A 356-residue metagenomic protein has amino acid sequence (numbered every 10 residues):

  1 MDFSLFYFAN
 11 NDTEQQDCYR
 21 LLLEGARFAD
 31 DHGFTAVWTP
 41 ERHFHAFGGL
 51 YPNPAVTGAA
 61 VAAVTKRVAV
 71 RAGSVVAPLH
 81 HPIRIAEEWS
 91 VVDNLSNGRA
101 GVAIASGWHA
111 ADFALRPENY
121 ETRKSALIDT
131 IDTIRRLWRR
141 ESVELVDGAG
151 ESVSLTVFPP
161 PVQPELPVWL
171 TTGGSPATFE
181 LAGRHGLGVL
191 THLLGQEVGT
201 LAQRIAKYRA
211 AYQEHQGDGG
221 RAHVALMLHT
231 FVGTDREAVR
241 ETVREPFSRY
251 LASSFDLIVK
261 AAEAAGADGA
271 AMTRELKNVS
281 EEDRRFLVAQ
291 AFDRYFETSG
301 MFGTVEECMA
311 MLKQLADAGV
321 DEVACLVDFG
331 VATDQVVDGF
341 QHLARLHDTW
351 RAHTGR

Functional and structural regions predicted by a protein language model:
M1-D17, P78-A149, G188-L190, L194-A202 (+2 more regions): Flexible, glycine-rich active-site loops centered on histidine and acidic residues that chelate a metal or position
M1-V64, A69, P164-L166, Q341-H342 (+1 more regions): N-terminal beta1-alpha1-beta2 module of alpha/beta enzyme domains
F3-Y7, V37-T39, V70-A72, A100-I104 (+4 more regions): Hydrophobic faces of well-ordered beta-strands that scaffold small-molecule active sites in alpha/beta enzyme cores
Y7-Y19, V75-I83, Q163-G174, T230-G233 (+1 more regions): Active-site mouth loops of central-metabolism enzymes
Q16-F28, E88, T172-E180, V305-Q314: Short, acidic/polar
A29, G33, E41, V61 (+8 more regions): Conserved, mostly hydrophobic/aromatic
A36-T57, V61, V76, W108 (+2 more regions): Glycine-rich, proline-tolerant flexible connector loops at the mouths of alpha/beta enzymes
E121-V157, G199-V320, R351-T354: An alpha-helical appendage that flanks or caps ligand/catalytic pockets
